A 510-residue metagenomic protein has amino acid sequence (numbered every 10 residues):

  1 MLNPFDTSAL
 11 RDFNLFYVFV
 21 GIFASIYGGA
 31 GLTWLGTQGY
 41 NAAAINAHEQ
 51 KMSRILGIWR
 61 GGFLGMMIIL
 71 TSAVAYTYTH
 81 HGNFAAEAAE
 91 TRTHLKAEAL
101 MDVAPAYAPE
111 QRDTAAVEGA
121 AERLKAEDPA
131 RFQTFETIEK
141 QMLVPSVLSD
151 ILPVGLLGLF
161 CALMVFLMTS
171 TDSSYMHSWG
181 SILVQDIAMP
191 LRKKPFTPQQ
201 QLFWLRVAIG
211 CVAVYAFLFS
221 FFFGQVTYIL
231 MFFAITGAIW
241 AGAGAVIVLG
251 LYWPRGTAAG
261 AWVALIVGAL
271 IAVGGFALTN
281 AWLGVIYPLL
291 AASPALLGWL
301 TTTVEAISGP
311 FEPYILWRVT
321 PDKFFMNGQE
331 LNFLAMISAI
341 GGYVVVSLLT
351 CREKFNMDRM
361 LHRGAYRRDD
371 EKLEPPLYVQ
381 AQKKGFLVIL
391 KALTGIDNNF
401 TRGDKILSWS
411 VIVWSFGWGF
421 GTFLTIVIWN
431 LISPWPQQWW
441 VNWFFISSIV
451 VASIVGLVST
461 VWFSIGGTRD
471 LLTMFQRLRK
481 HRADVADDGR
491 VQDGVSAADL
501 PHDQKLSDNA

Functional and structural regions predicted by a protein language model:
M1-W462, V485: Membrane-embedded helix-loop-helix hairpins and adjacent transmembrane boundary segments in multi-pass transporters
G456-K480: Membrane-helix interfacial anchor on the cytosolic side
K480-Q504: Solvent-exposed, non-transmembrane helices and loops of integral membrane proteins
Q504-A510: Long, low-complexity, intrinsically disordered segments
